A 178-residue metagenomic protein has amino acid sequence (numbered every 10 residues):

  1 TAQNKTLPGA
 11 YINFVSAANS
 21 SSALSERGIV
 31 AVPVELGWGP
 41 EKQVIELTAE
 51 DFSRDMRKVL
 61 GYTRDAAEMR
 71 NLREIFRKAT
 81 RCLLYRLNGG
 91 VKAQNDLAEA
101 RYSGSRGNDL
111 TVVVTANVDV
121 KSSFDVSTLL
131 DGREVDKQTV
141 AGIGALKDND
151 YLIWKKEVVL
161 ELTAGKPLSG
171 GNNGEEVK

Functional and structural regions predicted by a protein language model:
T1-K178: Surface-exposed assembly/interface segments
